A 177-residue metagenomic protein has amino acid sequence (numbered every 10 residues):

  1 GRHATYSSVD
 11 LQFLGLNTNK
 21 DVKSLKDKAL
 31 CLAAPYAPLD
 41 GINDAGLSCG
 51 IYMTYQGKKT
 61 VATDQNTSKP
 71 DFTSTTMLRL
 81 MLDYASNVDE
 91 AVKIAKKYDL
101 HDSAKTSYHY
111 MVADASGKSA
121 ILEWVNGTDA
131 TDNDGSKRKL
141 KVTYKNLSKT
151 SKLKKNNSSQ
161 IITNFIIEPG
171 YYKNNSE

Functional and structural regions predicted by a protein language model:
G1-G41, A45-L47, I51-D83, D89 (+2 more regions): C-terminal, well-structured catalytic/ligand-binding subdomain of enzymes
V88-D99: Short, well-structured alpha-helical segments that form the helix of a local strand-helix-strand
L100-S107: Short arginine-rich
